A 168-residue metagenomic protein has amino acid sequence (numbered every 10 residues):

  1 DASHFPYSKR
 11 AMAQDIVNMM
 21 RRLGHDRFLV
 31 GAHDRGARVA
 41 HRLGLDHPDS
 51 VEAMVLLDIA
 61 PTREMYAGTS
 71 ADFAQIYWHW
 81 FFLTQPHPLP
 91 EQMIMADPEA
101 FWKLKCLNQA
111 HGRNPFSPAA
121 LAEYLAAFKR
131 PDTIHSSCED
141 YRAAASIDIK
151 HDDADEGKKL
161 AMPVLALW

Functional and structural regions predicted by a protein language model:
A2-G31, R38-W168: Flexible "cap/lid" subdomain of the alpha/beta-hydrolase fold that forms the substrate-access gate
